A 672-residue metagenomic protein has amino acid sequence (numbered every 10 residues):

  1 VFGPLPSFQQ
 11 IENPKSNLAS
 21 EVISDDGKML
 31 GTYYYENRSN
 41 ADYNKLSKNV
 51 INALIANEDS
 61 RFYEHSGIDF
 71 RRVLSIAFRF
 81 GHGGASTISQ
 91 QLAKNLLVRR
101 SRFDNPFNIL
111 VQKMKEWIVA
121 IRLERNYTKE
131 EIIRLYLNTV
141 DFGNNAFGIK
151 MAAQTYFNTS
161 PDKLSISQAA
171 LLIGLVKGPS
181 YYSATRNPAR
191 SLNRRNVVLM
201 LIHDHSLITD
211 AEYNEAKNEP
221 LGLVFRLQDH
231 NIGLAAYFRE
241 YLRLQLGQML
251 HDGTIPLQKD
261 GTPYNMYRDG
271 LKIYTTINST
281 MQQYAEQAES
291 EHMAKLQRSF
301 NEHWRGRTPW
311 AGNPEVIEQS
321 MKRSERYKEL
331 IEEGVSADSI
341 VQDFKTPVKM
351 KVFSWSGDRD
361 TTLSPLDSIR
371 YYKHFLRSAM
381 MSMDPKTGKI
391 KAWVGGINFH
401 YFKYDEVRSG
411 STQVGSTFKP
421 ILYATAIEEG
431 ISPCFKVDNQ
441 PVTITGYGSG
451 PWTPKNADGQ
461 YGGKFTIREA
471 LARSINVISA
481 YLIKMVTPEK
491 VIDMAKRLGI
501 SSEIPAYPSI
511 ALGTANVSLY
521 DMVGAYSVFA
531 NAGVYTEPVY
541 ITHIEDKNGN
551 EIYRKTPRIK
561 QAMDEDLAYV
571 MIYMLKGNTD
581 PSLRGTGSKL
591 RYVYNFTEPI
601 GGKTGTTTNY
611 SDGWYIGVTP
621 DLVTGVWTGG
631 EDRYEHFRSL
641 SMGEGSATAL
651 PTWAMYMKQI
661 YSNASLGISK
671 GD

Functional and structural regions predicted by a protein language model:
V1-I23, R61, L296: N-terminal type II signal-anchor transmembrane helix that functions as the membrane-insertion/stop-transfer segment
S16-A19, I23-N214, N231-G233, Y237 (+8 more regions): Peptidoglycan glycan-strand catalytic modules in the bacterial/periplasmic cell-wall system
S39-N44, I273, Y372-S378, Y401-I421 (+2 more regions): Short active-site loop at a secondary-structure junction that contains or immediately precedes the catalytic residue(s)
L54-I55, I202, A285, T387-G388 (+6 more regions): Active-site SXXK
Y63-R72, F147-I149, T209-N214, I427-G446 (+2 more regions): Short, well-structured active-site flanking segments
F78-D104, D162, R226-Y237, I431-V491 (+3 more regions): Conserved catalytic neighborhood of penicillin-recognizing serine enzymes
T209-T276, T280-S339, N456: Non-catalytic structural connector segments
T275, S279-K295, R326-D384, K389 (+3 more regions): A penicillin-recognizing enzyme superfamily signal
